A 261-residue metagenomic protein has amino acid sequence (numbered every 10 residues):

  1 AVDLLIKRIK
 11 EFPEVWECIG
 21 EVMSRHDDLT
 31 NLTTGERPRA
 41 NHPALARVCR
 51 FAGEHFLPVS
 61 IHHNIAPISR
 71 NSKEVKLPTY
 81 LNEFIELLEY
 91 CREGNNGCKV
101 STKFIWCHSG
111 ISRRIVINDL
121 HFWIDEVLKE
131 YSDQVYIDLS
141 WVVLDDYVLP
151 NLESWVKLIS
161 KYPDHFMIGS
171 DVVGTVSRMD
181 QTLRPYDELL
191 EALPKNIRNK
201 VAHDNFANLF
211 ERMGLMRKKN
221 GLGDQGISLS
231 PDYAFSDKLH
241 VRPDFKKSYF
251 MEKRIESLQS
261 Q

Functional and structural regions predicted by a protein language model:
A1-F51: Mid-domain alpha/beta scaffold segments of enzyme catalytic cores
A1-I6, L152-S154, M216-K218: Short, surface-exposed amphipathic charged segments that create phosphate/polyanion-binding patches used for binding
L5, I124, W155, Y186 (+1 more regions): Generic structural marker for isolated residues within well-ordered, non-membrane alpha-helices of soluble domains
K10, S24, G53, E89-R92 (+4 more regions): Sec-exported extracytoplasmic/periplasmic mature domains
I19, A52, H108, I137 (+3 more regions): Divalent metal-coordination and catalytic microenvironments
S24-L29, N64-I68, I111-S112, V142-L144 (+3 more regions): Short, solvent-exposed loop/turn segments at secondary-structure junctions
T34-I168: Catalytic pocket-lining loop regions of alpha/beta-barrel enzymes, especially the amidohydrolase/enolase/GH5 lineages
D164-M167, V173-Q261: Mid-to-C-terminal alpha-helical segments outside catalytic/metal-binding sites
